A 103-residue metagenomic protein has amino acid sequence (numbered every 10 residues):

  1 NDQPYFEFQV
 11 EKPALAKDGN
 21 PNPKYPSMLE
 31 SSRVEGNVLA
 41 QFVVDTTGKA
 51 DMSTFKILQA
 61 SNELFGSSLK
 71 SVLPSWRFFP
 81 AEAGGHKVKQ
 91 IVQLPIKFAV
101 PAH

Functional and structural regions predicted by a protein language model:
N1-H103: Charge-biased low-complexity segments
